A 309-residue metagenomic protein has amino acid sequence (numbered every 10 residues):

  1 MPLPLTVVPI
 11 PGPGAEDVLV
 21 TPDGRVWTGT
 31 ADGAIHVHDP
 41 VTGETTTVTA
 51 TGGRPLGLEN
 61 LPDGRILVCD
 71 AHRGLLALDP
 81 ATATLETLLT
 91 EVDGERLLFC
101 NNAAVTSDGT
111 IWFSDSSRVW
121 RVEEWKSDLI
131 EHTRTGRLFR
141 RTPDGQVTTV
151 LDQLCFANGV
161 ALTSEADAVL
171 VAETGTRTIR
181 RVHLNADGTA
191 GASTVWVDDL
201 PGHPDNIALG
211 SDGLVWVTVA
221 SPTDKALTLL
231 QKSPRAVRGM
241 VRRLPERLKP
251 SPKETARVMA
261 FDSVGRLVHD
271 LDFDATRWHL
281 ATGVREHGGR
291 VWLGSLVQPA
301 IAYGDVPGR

Functional and structural regions predicted by a protein language model:
M1-R309: Sequence-structural signature of mature extracellular/luminal beta-sheet repeat domains, prominently beta-propellers
